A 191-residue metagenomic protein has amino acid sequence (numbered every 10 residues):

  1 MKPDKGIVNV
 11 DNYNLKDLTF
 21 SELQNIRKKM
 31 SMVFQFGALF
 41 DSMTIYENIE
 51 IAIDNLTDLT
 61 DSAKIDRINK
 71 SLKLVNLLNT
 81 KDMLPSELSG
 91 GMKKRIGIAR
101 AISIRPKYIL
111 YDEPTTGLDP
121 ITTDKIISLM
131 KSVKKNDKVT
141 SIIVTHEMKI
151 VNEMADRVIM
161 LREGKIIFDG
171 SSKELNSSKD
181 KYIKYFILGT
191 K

Functional and structural regions predicted by a protein language model:
G6-N14: Conserved ABC transporter NBD signature motif
N14, D61-N79: Conserved ABC ATPase "signature" region
L84-L88, M92: Conserved ABC ATPase signature
S103-K107: A short, proline-enriched helix->beta-strand linker immediately N-terminal to the Walker B motif in ABC-type P-loop
I109-D112: Catalytic Walker B motif of ABC-type/P-loop ATPase nucleotide-binding domains
V151-E153: A short, surface-exposed alpha-helical micro-motif characterized by mixed small hydrophobic and charged/polar residues
